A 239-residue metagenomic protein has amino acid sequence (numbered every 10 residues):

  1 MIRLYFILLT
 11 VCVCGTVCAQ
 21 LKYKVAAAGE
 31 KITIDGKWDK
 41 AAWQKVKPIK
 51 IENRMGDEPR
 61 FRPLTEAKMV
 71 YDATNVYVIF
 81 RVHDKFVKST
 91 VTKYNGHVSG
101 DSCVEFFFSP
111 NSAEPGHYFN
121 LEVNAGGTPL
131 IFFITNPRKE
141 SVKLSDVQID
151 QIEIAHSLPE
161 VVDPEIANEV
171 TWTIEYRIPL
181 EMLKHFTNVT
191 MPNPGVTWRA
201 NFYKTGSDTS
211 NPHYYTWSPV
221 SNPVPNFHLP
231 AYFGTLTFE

Functional and structural regions predicted by a protein language model:
M1-K22: Bacterial Sec-dependent N-terminal signal peptides
A19-E239: Structural preference for beta-rich elements and adjacent junctions enriched in aromatics
